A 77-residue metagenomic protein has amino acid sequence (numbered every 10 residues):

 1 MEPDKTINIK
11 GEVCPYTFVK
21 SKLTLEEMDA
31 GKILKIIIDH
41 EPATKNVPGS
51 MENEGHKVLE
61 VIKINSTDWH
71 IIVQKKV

Functional and structural regions predicted by a protein language model:
M1-D29: An N-terminal amphipathic alpha-helical segment
N8-K10, I37, I62: Solvent-exposed beta-strand sheet faces enriched in polar/charged residues
G11, H40, K75-V77: Non-catalytic surface loops within mature trypsin-like serine protease
V13-P15, I38, D68: Helix-centric, low-specificity signal for extended rod-like, repetitive segments
Y16-F18, E41, I71: General helical secondary-structure elements
K20, T24-E54: Amphipathic, hydrophobic secondary-structure cores in small proteins
P48-V77: C-terminal structural segments of small proteins and small subunits
